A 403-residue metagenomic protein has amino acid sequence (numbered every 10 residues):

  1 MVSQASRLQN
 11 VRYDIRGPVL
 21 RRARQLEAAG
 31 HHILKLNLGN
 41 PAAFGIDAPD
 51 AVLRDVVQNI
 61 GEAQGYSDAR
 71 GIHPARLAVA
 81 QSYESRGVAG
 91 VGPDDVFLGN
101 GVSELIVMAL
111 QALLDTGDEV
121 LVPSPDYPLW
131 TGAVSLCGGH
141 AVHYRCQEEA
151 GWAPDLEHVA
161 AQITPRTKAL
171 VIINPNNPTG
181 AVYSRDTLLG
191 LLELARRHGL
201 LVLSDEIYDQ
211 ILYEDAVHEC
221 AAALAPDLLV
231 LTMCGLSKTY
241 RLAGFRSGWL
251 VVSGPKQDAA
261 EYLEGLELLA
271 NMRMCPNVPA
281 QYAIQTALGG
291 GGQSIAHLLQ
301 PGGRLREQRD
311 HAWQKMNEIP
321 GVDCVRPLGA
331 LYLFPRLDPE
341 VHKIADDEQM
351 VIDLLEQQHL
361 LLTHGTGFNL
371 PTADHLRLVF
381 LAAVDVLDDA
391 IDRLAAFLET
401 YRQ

Functional and structural regions predicted by a protein language model:
V2-A5, Q9-G101, M108, D155 (+3 more regions): N-terminal small-domain helix-loop-helix segment of the aminotransferase-like
A29, C137, R197-H198, L228 (+3 more regions): Helix C-cap/helix->beta junction micro-motif
S85, K343-A345, Q349, D353-L362 (+1 more regions): PLP-dependent enzyme catalytic core of the Aspartate aminotransferase-like
D95, A112-V134: Conserved PLP-anchoring active-site segment centered on the Schiff-base-forming lysine
S135-V142: A short helix-loop-beta submotif of the ANL/AMP-binding
V142, Q147-H218: Active-site phosphate-binding strand-loop segment of PLP-dependent enzymes
P226-G303, W313-Q314, L398: Conserved core segment of the aminotransferase class I/II
Q285, G302-W313, C324-D338, T372: Conserved glycine-rich beta-strand-loop-beta hairpin in the small C-terminal domain of fold type I
